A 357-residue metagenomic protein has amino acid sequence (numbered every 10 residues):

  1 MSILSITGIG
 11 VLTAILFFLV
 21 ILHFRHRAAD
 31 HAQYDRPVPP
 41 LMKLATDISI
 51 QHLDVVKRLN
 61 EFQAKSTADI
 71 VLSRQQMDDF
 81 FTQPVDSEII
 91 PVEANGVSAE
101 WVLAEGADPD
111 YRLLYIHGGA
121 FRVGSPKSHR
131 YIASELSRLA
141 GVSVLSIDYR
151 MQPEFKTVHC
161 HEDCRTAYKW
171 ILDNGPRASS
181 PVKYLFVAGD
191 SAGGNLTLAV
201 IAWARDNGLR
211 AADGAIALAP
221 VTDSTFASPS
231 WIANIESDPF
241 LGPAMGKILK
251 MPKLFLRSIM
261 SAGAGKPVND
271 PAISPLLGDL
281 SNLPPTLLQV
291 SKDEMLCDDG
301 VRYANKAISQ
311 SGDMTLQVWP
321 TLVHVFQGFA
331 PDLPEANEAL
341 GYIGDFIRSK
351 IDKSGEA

Functional and structural regions predicted by a protein language model:
M1-D79, G355-A357: N-terminal targeting or regulatory segments adjacent to alpha/beta-hydrolase or S9 domains
S5-G8, L12-R25, V55-V56, E88-A357: Alpha/beta-hydrolase superfamily serine-hydrolase fold, recognizing
D79-I90: A domain-start/cap signature at the N-terminus of enzymes
